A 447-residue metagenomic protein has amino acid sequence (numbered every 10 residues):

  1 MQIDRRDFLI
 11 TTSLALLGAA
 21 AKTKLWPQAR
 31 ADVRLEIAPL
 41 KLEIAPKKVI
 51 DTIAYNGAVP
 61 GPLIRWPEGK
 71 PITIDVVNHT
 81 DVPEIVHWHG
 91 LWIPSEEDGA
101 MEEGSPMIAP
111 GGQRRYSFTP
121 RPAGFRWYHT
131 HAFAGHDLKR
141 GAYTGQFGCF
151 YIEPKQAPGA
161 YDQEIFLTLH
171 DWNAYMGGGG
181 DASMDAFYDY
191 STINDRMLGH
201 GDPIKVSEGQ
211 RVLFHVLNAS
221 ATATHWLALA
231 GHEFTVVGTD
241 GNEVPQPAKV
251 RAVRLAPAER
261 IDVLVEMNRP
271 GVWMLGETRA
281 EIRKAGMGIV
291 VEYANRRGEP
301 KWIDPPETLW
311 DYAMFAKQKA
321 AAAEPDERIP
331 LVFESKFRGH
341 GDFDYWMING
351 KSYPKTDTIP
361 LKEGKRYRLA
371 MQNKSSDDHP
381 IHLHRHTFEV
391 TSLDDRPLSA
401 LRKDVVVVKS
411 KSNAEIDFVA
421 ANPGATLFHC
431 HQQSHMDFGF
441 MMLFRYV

Functional and structural regions predicted by a protein language model:
M1-L16: N-terminal secretory signal peptides and thylakoid transit peptides that target proteins across membranes
A19-D51: C-terminal segment of N-terminal export signals and the immediately downstream linker at the start of the mature
L25-R34, A142-A174, P245-D378, V419-A425 (+1 more regions): Extended terminal and domain-junction accessory segments
V49-R65, I193-I204, H340-E363: N-terminal edge beta-strand
V59, I64-R65, G90-P122, G199-D202 (+3 more regions): Extracytoplasmic beta-sandwich strand-turn segments characteristic of Greek-key/jelly-roll folds
V76-T80, N218, M371-S375: Asparagine-centered strand-capping/turn motif at beta-strand->loop junctions
Y116-E153: Hydrophobic or amphipathic alpha-helical targeting/insertion segments
Q163-Q210, L217-A221, K336, D344-N349: Acidic-aromatic/histidine active-site loop/patch
